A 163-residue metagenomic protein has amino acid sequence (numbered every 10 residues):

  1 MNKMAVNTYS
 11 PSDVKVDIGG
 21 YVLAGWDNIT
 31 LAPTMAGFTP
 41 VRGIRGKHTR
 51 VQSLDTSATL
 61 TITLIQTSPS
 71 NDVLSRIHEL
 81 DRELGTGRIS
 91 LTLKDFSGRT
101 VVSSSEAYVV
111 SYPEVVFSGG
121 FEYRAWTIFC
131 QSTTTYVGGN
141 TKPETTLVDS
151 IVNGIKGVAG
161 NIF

Functional and structural regions predicted by a protein language model:
N2-T67, A107-S118, N153: Solvent-exposed edge beta-strands and adjacent loop segments that serve as assembly or binding interfaces
K15, T59-T63, S90-T92, A125-F129: Beta-strand secondary-structure signal
D17-G19, F96-G98, T145: Short strand-coil-strand connectors
P40, E106-F163: Mixed-charge, glycine-accented linear interaction segment located at domain edges/termini
D55-T59, L84-R88, Y123: Short connector loops at helix/strand junctions that flank enzyme active sites, especially segments positioning acidic
I65-T67, K94-G98, E106-V109, Q131-T133: Beta-hairpin (beta-strand-turn-beta-strand) motif
P69-S75: Short, conserved charged micro-motifs
S75-S103: Short, acidic/charged, Gly/Pro-enriched secondary-structure junctions
